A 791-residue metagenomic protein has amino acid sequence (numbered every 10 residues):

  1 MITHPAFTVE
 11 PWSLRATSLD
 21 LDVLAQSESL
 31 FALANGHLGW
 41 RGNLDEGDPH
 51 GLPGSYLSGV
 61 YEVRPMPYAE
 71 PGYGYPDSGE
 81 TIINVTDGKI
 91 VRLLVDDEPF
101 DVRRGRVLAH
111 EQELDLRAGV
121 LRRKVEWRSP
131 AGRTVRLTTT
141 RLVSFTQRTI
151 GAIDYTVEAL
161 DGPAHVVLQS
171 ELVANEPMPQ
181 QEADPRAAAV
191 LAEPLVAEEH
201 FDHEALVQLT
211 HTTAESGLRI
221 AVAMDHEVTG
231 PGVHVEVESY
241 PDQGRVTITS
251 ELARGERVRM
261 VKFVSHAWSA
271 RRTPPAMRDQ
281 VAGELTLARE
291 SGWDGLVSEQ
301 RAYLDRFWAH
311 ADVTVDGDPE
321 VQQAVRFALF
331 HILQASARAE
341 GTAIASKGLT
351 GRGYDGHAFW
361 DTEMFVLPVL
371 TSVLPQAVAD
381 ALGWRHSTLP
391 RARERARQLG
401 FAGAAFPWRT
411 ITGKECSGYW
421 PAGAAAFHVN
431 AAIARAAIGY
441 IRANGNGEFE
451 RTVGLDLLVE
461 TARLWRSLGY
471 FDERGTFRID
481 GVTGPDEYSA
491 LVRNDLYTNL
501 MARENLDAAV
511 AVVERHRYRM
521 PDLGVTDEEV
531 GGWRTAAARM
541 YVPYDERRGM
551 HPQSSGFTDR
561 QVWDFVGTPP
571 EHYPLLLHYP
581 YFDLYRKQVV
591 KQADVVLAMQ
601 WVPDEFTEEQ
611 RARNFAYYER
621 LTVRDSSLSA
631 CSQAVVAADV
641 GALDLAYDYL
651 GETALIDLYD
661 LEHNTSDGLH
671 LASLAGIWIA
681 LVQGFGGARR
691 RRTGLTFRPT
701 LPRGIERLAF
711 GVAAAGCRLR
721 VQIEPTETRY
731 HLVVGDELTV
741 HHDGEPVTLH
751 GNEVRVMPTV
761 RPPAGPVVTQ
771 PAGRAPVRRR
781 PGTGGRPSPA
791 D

Functional and structural regions predicted by a protein language model:
M1-Y354, P580-D583, P766-D791: Acidic/polar, glycine-enriched structural segments that form the non-catalytic walls/loops of the carbohydrate-binding
A25-L57, F365, G413, A425-A426 (+7 more regions): C-terminal capping/lid segments that line or modulate ligand- or cofactor-binding pockets
P76-P130, R136, E608-F615, E619 (+1 more regions): Non-catalytic C-terminal accessory modules of carbohydrate-active enzymes
A311-G341, S346, N499, R519-F557: Gly/Pro-rich turn-and-neighbor structural signature
F327-Q334, W384-R391, D456-L468, E504 (+3 more regions): Alpha-helical scaffold segments in carbohydrate-active enzymes
S336-T350, Q376-R435, I441-R442, N446-T452 (+4 more regions): Helix-terminus loop motifs that line ligand-binding clefts
T350-A358, A404-T452, E460-A538: The feature captures the catalytic groove of carbohydrate-active enzymes
A358-S387, T452, E514, G524-L671: Active-site core of glycosidic bond-cleaving carbohydrate-active enzymes
